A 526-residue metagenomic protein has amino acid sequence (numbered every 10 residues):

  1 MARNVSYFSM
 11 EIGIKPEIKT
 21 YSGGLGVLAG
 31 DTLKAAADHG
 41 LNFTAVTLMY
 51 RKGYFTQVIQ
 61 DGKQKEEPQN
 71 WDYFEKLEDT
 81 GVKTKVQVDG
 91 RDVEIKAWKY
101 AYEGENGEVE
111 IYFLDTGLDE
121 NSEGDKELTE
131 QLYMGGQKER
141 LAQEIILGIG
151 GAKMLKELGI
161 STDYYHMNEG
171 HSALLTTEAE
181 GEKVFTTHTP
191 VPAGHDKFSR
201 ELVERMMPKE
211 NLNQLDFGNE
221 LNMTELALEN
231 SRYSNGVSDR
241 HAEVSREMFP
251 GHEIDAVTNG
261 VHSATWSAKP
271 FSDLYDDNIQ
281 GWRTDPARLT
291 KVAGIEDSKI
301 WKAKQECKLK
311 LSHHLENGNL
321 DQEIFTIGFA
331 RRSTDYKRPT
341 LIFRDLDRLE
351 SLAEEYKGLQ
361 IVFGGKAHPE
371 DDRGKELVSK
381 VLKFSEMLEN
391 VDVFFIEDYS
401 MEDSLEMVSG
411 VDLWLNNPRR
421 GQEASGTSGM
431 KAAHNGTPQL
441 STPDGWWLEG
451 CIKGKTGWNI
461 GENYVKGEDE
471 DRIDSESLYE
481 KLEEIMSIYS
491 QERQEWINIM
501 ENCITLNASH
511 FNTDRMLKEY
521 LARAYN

Functional and structural regions predicted by a protein language model:
M1-N526: Catalytic cores of carbohydrate-active enzymes across secretory and cytosolic contexts
